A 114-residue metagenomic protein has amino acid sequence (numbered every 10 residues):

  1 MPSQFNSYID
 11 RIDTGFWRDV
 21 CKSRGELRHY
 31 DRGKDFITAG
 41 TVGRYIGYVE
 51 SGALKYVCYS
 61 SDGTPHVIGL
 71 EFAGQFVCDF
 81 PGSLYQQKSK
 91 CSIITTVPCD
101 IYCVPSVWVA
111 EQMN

Functional and structural regions predicted by a protein language model:
M1-D31, P81-G82: Cyclic nucleotide-binding regulatory module and flanking cytosolic helices
H29, G47-Y48, I94: Well-ordered beta-strand positions
G33, R44-V57, A73-G74: Glycine- and acidic-residue-biased ligand/ion/polar-headgroup-sensing regions
F36-T41: Short phosphate-coordinating micro-motif centered on Lys-Gly-acidic
V57-G63: Cytochrome P450 core scaffold surrounding the K-helix E-X-X-R motif and the conserved "meander" helix-loop region
V67-N114: Cyclic-nucleotide recognition modules
